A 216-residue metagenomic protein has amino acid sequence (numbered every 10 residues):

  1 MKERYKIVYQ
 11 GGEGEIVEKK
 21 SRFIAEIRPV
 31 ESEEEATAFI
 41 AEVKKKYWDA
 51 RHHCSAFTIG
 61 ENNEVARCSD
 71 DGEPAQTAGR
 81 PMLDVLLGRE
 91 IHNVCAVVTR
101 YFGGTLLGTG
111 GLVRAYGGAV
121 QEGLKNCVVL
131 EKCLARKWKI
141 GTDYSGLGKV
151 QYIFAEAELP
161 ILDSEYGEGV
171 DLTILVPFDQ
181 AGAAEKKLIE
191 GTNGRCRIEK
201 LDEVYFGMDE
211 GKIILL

Functional and structural regions predicted by a protein language model:
M1-T77, A181, E199-M208, I213-L216: C-terminal regulatory domains involved in ligand/effector binding and gene-expression control
A25-E26, C54-S55, N93-A96, K137-K139 (+2 more regions): Structural motif
A78-N126: Active-site beta-strand/loop microenvironment that shapes enzyme catalytic pockets
V128-G146: Short glycine-/aliphatic-rich beta-strand segments at the starts of folded cytosolic domains
G141-L159: Short amphipathic alpha-helix segments
V150-A155, A184-T192: Short amphipathic alpha-helices in soluble, non-transmembrane regions that often serve as interface/regulatory elements
I161-E165, T192-D209: Conserved short beta-strand edge segments in small beta-sheet-based binding/regulatory domains
I174-A181: Terminal, non-globular segments
